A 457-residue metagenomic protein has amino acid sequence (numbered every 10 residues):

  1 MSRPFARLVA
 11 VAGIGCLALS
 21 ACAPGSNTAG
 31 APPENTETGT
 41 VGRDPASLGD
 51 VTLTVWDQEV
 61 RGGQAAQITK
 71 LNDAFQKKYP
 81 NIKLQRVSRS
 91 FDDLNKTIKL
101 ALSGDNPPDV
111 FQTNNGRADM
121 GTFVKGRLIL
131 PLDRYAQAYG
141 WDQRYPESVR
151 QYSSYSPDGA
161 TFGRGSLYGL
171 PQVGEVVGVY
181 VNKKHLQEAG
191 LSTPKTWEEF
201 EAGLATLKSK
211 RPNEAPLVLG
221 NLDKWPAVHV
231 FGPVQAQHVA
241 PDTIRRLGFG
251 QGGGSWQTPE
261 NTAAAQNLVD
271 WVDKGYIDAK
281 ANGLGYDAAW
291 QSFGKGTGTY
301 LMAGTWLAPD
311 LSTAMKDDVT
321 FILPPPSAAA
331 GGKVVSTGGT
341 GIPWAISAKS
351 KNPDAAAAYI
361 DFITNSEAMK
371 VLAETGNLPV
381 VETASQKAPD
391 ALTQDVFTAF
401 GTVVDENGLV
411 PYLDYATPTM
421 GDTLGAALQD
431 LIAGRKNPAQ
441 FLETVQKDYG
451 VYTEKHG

Functional and structural regions predicted by a protein language model:
R3-L128, T193, N282, A328-G331 (+5 more regions): Conserved N-terminal structural module of periplasmic/extracytoplasmic solute-binding proteins
D44, A118-V176, I322: Hinge/lid segment of periplasmic solute-binding proteins
D73, G165, E188-A189, K274 (+2 more regions): Extracytoplasmic/periplasmic substrate-recognition and gating elements
N95-P107, K125-G126, H185-L186, A205-S209 (+4 more regions): Short helices/loops that flank or line small-molecule/ion binding pockets
D133-S148, H238-A263, T313-A314, P326-V335 (+1 more regions): Short, solvent-exposed loop/beta-turn-alpha elements that line the ligand-binding surface or hinge of extracytoplasmic
P157-Q172, V177, E201-G253, G298: Extracytoplasmic/periplasmic solute-binding protein
L204, F249-A281: Glycine-centered hinge/linker elements that transmit conformational signals in sensory and ligand-binding systems
G250, T375-S385, F397-G450: C-terminal capping/gating helix-and-loop segments adjacent to ligand/active sites or protein-protein/ligand interfaces
